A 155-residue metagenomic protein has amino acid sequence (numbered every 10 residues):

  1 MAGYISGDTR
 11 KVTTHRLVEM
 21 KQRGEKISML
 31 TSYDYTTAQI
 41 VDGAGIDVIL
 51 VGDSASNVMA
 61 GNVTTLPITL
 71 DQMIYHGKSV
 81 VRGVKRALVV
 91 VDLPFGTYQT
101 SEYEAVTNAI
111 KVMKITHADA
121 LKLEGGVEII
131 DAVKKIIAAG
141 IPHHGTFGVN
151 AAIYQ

Functional and structural regions predicted by a protein language model:
M1-S6, L88-Q99: Glycine-rich phosphate-binding "P-loop"
M1-T31: N-terminal amphipathic alpha-helix/helix-capping segment at the start of soluble metabolic enzymes
A2-I5, T65-I68, Y75-G83: Non-catalytic helical/linker scaffolds that mediate oligomerization, partner binding, and domain coupling around large
R10, H15-Q22, D42, K78-R82 (+2 more regions): Surface-exposed amphipathic alpha-helices with a cationic face
S28-T31, I49-V51, V89-L93, L121-L123 (+1 more regions): Hydrophobic faces of well-ordered beta-strands that scaffold small-molecule active sites in alpha/beta enzyme cores
T37-A38, A44, V48-I74, L93-T100 (+2 more regions): Glycine-rich, proline-tolerant flexible connector loops at the mouths of alpha/beta enzymes
R86, T97-T100, E104, I110-Q155: Conserved anion-binding
